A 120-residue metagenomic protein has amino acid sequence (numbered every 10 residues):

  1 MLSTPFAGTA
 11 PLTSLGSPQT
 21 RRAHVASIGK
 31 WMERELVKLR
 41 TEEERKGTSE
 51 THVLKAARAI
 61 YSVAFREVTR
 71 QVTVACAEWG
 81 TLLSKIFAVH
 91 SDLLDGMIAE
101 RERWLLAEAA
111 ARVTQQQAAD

Functional and structural regions predicted by a protein language model:
M1-D120: Extended, charged coiled-coil stalks and adjacent low-complexity, Ser/Thr- and Lys/Glu/Arg/Asp-rich tails that mediate
